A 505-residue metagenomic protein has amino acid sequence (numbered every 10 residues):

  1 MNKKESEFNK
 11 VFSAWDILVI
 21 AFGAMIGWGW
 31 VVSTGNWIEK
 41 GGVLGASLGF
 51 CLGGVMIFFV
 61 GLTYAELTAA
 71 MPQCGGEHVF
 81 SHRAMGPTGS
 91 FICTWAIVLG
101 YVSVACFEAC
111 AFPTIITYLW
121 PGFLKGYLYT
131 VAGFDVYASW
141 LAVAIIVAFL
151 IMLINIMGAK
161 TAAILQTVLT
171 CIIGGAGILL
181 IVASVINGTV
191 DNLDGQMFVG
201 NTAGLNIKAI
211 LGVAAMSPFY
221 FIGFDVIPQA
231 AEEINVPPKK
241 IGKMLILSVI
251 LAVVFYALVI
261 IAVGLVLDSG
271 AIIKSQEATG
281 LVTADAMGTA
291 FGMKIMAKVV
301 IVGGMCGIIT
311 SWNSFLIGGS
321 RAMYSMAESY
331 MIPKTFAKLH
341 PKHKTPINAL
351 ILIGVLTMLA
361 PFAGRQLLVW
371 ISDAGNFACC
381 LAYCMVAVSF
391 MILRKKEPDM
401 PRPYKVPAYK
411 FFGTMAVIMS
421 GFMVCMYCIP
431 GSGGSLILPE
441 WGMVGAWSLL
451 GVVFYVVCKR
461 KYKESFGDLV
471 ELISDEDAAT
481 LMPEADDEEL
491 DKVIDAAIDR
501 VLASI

Functional and structural regions predicted by a protein language model:
M1-F12, F390-F411, G433-I505: Terminal cytosolic tails of multi-pass membrane transporters, especially the segment immediately following the final
K3-N9, K40, S47, F123-S139 (+1 more regions): Helix-loop-helix junctions that connect adjacent transmembrane segments in multi-pass membrane transporters
N9, S33-F134, S139, S248-L251 (+2 more regions): Extracellular loop-to-transmembrane helix junctions
N36-G42, A46, A111, L124-Y137 (+5 more regions): Transmembrane helix-loop boundary segments of multi-pass membrane transporters
F50-L52, W120-A159, G174-L180, A349-L356 (+1 more regions): Transmembrane alpha-helical segments of multi-pass small-molecule transport proteins
V79-S81, G86, Y118-K125, Y129 (+4 more regions): TM-loop-TM module centered on a large, flexible mid-protein loop between adjacent transmembrane helices in multi-pass
A96-T114, F221, D225-I234, K294-K334 (+1 more regions): Membrane-helix boundary/coupling elements in multi-pass transport proteins
W140-V190, L245-I250, S372-M385, F412-M415 (+1 more regions): Membrane-interface loop-to-helix entry segments
